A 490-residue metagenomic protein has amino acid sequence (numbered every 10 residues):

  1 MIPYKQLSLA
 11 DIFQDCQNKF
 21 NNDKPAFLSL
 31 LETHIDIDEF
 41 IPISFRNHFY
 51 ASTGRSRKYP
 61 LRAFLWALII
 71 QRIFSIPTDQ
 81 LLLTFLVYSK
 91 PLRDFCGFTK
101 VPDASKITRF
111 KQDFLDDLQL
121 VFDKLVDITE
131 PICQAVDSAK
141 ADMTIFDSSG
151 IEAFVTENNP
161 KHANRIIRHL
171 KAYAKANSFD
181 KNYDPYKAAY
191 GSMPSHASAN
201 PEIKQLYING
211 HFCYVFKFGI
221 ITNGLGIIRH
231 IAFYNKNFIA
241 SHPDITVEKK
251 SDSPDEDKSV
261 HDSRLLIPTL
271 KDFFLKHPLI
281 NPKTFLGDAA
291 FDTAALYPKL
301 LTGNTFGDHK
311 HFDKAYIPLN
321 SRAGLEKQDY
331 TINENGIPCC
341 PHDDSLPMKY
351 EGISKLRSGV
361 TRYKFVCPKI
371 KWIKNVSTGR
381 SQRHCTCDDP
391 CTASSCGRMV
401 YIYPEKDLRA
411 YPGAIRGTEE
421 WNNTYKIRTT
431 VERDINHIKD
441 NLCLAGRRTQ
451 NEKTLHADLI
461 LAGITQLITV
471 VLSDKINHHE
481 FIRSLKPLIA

Functional and structural regions predicted by a protein language model:
M1-F45, I476-A490: Charged, often Cys/His-bearing segments associated with DNA-binding zinc-finger transcription factors
F27-I70, F74: Basic, short loop/linker segments at the boundary and entry of helix-turn-helix/winged-helix-like folds
I35, L86-V87, D329-V366, P404 (+1 more regions): Short amphipathic alpha-helical "interface-anchor" segments enriched in bulky aromatics
Q80-F95: DNA-recognition alpha helix
C96-D113: Major-groove recognition helix of helix-turn-helix-like DNA-binding domains
D113-F285, A289, A294-T302, F306-F312 (+1 more regions): Polybasic low-complexity intrinsically disordered regions
G150, A174-G191, D329-G397: Low-complexity, serine/threonine/proline-enriched polar segments
N423-A490: Basic, amphipathic alpha-helical segments enriched in Lys/Arg and hydrophobic/aromatic residues
